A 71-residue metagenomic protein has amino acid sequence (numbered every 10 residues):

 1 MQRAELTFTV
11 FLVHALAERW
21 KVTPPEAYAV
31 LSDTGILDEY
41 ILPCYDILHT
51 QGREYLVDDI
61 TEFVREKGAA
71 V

Functional and structural regions predicted by a protein language model:
M1-E26: N-terminal acidic leader/helix
A4-E5, T9, I36-D38, F63-R65: Unusually extended, aromatic-enriched hydrophobic runs near protein termini
T7-V10, E39, C44, E54: Intrinsically disordered, low-complexity N-terminal regions enriched in serine/proline/glycine with scattered basic
A17, K21-L48: Amphipathic, hydrophobic secondary-structure cores in small proteins
C44-V71: Long, compositionally biased
